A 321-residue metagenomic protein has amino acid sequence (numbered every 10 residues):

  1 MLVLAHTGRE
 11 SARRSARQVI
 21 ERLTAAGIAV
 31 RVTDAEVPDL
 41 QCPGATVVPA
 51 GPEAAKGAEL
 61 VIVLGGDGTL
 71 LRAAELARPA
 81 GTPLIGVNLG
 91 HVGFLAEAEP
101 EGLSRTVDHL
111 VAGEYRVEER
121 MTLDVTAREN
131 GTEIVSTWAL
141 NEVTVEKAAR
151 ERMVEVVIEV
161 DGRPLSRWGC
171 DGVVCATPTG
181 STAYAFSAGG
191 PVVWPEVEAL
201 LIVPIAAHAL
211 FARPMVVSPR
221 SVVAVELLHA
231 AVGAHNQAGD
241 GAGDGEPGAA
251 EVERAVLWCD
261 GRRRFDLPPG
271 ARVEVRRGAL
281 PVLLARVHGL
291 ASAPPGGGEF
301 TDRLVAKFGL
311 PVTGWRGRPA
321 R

Functional and structural regions predicted by a protein language model:
M1-L60, E101-R116, A127-T137: ATP/NTP phosphate-donor binding region
G8, D67-T69, V92, T179: Short glycine-rich anion-binding loops that position phosphate/pyrophosphate groups of nucleotides and phosphorylated
A12-R13, G68-A73, S181-S187: Short glycine/serine/threonine-rich phosphate/pyrophosphate-binding segments that cradle anionic phosphate groups
A29, G81-P83, L201: Proline-centered loop/turn at the N-terminus of a beta-strand
A80-A98: Short, acidic/small-residue loops that bind anionic groups at enzyme active sites
V92-G172: Catalytic core of DAGKc-family lipid kinases
V145, D161-P164, R213-R321: ATP/nucleoside-binding phosphotransfer catalytic cores, i.e., glycine-rich phosphate-binding loops
R163, R167-A212, V216: Gly/Ser/Thr-rich active-site loops/lids in small-molecule metabolic enzymes that frequently grip phosphoryl groups
